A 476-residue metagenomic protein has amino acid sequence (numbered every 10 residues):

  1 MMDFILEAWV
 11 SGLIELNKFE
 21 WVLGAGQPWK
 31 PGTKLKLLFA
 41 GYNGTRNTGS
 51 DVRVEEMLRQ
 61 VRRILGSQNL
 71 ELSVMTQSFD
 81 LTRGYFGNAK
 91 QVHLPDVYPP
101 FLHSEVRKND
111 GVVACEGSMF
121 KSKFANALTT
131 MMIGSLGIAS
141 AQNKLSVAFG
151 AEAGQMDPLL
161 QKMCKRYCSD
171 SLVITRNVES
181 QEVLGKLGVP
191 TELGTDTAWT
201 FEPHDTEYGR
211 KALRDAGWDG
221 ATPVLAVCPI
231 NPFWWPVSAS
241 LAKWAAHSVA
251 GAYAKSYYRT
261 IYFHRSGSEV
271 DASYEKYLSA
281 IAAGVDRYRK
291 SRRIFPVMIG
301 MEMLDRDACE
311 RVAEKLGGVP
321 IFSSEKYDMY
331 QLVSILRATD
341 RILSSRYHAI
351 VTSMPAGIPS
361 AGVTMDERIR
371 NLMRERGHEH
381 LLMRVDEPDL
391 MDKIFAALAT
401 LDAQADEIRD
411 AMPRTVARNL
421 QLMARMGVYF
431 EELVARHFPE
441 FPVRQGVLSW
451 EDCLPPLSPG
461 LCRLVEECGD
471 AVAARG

Functional and structural regions predicted by a protein language model:
M1-G476: Active-site anion-handling motifs in enzyme catalytic cores
